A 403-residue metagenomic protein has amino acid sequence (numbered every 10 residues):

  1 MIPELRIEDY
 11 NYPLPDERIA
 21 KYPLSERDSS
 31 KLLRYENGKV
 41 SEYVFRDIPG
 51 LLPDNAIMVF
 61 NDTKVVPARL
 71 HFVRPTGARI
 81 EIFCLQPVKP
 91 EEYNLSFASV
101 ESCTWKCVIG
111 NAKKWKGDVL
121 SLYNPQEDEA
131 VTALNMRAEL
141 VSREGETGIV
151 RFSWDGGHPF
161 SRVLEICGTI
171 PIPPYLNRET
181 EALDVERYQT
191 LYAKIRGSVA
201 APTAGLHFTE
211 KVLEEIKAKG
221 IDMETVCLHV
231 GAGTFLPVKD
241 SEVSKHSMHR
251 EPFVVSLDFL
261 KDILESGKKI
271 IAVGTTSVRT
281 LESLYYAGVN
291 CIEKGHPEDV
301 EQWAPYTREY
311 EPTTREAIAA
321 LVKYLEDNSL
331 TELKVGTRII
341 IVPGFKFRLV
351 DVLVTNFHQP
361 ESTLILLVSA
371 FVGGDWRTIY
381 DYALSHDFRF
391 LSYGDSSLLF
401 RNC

Functional and structural regions predicted by a protein language model:
M1-C403: Surface-exposed, charge/polar-rich loops and edge strands
